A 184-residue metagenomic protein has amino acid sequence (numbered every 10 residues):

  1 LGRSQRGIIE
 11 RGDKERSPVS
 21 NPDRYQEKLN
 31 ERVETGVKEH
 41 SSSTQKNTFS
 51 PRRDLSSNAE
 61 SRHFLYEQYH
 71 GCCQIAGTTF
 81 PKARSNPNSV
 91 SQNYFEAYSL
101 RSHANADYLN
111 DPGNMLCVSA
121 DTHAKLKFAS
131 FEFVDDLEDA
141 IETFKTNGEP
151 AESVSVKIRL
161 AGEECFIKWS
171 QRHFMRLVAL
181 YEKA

Functional and structural regions predicted by a protein language model:
L1-S43: Internal, Lys/Arg-enriched amphipathic helical interaction segments that engage polyanionic partners
G2-G12, R52-L65, A129: Charged, low-complexity, helix/coiled-coil-prone segments
Y25-S91, L100-G113, A161-I167: Short, charged surface segments at domain edges that flank catalytic/cofactor-binding sites
Q92-A184: A detector for short metal-coordination/catalytic motifs
